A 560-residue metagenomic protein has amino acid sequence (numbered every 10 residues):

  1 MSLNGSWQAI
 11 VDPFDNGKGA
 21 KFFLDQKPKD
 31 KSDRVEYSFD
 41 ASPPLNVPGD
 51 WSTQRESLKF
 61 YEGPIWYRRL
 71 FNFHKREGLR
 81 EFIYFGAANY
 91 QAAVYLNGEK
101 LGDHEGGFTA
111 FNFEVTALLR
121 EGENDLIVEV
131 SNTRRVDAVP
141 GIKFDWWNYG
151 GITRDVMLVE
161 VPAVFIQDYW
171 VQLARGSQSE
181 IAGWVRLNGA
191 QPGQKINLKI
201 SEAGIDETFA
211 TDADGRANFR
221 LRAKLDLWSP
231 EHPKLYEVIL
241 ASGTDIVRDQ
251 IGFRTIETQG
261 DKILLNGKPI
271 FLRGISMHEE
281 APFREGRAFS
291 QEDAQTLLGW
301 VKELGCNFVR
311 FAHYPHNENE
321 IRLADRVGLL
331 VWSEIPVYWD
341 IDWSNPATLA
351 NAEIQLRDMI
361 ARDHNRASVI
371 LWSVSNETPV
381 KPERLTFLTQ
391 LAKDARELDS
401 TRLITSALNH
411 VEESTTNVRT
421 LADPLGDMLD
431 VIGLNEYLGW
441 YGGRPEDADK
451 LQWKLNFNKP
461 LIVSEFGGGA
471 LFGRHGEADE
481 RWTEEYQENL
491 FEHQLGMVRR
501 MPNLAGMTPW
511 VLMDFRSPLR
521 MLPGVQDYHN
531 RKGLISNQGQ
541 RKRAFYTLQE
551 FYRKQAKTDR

Functional and structural regions predicted by a protein language model:
M1-S52, E129, T133-V136, E492: Accessory carbohydrate-binding/adhesion or oligomerization-edge regions at the termini of glycan-active proteins
I10-F14, S57-L58, E62-F165, A190 (+2 more regions): Accessory beta-strand-rich segments of carbohydrate-active enzymes
Y95-L101, S201-A203, G243, N266: Short strand-turn-strand beta-turns centered on an Asx-Gly dipeptide
R120-E123, R186-Q259: Extended acidic/polar, glycine-enriched regions that form or flank non-catalytic beta-rich accessory modules
I142-I166, S536-D559: Catalytic cores of secreted or luminal carbohydrate-active enzymes
A163-Q191, Y552-R560: Surface beta-strand/loop "capping" patches
Y169-V171, L235, I239-E303, R322 (+2 more regions): N-terminal carbohydrate-binding accessory modules
W184, T296-G299, F308-K554: Substrate-binding/catalytic cleft of secreted carbohydrate-active enzymes, primarily glycoside hydrolases
